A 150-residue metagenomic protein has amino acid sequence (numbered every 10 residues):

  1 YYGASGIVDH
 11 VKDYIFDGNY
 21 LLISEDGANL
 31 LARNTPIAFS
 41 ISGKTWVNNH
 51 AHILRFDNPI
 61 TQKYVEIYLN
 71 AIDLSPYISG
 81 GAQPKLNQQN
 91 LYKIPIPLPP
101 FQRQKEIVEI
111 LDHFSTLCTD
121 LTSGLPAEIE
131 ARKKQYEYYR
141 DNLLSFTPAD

Functional and structural regions predicted by a protein language model:
Y1-D150: Charged, alpha-helix-forming regions
